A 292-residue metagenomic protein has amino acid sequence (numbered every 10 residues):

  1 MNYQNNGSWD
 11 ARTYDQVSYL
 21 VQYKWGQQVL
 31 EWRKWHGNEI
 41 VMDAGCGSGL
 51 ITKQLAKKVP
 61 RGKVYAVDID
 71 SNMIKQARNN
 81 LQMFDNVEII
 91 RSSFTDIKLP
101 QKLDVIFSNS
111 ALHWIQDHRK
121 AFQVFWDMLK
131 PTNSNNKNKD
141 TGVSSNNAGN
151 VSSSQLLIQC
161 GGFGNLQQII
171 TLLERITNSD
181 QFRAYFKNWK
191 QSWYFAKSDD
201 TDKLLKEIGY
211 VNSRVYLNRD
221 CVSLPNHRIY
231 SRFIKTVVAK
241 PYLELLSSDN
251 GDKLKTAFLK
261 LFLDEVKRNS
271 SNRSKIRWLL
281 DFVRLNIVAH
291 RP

Functional and structural regions predicted by a protein language model:
M1-R12: N-terminal, positively charged/glycine-rich alpha-helical extensions of SAM-dependent methyltransferases
L20-E39, Q54: Conserved alpha-helix/loop element of class I SAM-dependent methyltransferases that forms part of the SAM/SAH-binding
I40-A44, S48-I97, K120: Class I SAM-dependent methyltransferase SAM/SAH-binding core
T95-V105: A short acidic, Gly/Pro-enriched loop at the edge of an enzyme's catalytic core that lines a small-molecule cofactor
D104-H118, C160: A short SAM/SAH-binding and catalytic strip from SAM-dependent methyltransferases
R119, K130, S134-G142, A148-H227: Conserved catalytic/acceptor-binding region of the Class I
R214-I276: C-terminal helical/coil "lid" or tail adjacent to the Rossmann-like core of SAM-dependent
R284-P292: Core SAM-dependent methyltransferase catalytic element
